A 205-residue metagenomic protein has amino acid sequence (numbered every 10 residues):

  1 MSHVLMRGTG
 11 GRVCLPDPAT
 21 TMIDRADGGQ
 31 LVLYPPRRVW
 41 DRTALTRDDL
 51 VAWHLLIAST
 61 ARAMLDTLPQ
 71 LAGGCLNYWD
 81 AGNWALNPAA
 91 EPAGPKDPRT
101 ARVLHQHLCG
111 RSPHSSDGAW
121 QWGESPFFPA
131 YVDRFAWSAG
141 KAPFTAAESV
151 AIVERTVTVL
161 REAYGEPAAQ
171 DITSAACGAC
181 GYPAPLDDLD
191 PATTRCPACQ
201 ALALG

Functional and structural regions predicted by a protein language model:
M1-I172, G181, Q200-L202: HIT superfamily nucleotide-processing domains
A19-T20, D188-P191: A short, sequence-level motif marking secondary-structure junctions
A169, D187-D188: Secretory-pathway extracellular proteins and peptide precursors enriched for disulfide-bonded cysteines
I172-S174, T193: Residues immediately within or flanking Cys/His clusters that coordinate Zn2+ in small zinc-binding modules
A176-G178, A198, G205: Long, charge-rich boundary regions
P185, L204: Short functional micro-motifs and their immediate structural scaffolds
D190-L202: Cysteine-rich micro-motifs
